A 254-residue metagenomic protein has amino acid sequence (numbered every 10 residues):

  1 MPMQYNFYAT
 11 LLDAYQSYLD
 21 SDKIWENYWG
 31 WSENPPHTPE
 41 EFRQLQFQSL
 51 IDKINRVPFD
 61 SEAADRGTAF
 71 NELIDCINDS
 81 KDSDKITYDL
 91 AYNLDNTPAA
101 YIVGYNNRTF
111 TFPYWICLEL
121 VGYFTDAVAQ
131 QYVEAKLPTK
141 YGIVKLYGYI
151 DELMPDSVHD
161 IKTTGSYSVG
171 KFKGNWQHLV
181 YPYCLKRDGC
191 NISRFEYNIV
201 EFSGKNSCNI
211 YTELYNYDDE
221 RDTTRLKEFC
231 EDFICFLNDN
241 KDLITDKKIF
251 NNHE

Functional and structural regions predicted by a protein language model:
M1-Y149, N252: Metal-dependent nuclease catalytic cores that hydrolyze phosphodiester bonds in DNA/RNA, characterized by
K81-K85, I192, N206, I244: Secondary-structure transition/capping residues
V128, Y132-D239: Mg2+/Mn2+-dependent nuclease catalytic core
E231, C235-E254: Non-catalytic C-terminal interaction segments of nucleic acid-processing enzymes
